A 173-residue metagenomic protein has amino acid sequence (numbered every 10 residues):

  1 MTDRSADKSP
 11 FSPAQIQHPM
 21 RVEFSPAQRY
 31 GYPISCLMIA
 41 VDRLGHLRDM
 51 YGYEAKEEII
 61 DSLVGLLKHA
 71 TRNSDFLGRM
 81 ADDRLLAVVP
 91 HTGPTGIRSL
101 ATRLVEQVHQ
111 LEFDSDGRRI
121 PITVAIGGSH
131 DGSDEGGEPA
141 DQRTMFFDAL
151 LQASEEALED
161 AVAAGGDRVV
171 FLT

Functional and structural regions predicted by a protein language model:
M1-T2, P13: Interdomain signal-transducing alpha-helical coiled-coil linkers
K8-R21, Q28-S35, D42-K68, G78-D82 (+3 more regions): Conserved long alpha-helical elements within nucleotide-processing catalytic cores of c-di-GMP signaling and class III
C36-I39, L85, V124-G128: A structural signal for short, well-ordered beta-strand segments
D49, V88-G93, H109, D131-S133: Residue-level recognition of strand-loop junctions within catalytic nucleotide-signaling folds
T71, V108, E112, L158-V162: Hydrophobic recognition helices of helix-based DNA-binding modules
R72, L85, P90, G96 (+1 more regions): Flexible loop/N-cap segments at domain edges
G78-A81, H109-A125: Catalytic core regions of nucleotide second-messenger enzymes
P94, R98, T102, D131-G166: Catalytic-core segments of nucleotide cyclases and related cyclic-nucleotide turnover enzymes
